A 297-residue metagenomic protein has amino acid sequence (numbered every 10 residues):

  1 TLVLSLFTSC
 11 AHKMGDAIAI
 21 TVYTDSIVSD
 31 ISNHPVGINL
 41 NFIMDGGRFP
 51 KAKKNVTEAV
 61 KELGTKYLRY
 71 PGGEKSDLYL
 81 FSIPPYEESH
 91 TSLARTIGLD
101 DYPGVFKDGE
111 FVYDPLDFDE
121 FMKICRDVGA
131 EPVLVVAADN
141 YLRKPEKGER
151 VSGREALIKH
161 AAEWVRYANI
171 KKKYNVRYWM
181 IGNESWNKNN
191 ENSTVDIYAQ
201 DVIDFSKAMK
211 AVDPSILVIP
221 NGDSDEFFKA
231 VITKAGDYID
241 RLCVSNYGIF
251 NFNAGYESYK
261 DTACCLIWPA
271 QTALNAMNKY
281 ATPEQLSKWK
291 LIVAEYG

Functional and structural regions predicted by a protein language model:
T1-S5: Bacterial N-terminal signal peptides
L6-S9, E295: Short, proline-centered helix/strand-breaking motifs
C10-I181, W186-E226, T233-Y238, N275-I292: Non-catalytic accessory regions flanking glycosidase/transglycosidase catalytic cores in CAZymes
Y178-M180, C243, G248, A294-G297: Active-site-adjacent bridging/hinge elements
N190, R241-A281: Substrate-binding surface in catalytic domains of secreted glycosidases
Y259-W268, Q285-G297: C-terminal active-site-proximal or functional interface alpha/beta core segments in diverse enzymes
